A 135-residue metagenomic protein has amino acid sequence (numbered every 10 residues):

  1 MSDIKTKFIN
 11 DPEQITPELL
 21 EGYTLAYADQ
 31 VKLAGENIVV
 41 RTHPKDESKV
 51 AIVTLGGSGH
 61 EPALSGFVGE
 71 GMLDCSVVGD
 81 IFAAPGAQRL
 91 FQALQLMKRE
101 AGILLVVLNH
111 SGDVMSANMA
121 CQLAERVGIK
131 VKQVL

Functional and structural regions predicted by a protein language model:
M1-I4, D46-L55, L64-V77: Gly-rich Lys/Arg/Thr-decorated short loops/hinges at beta-loop-alpha junctions or inter-strand turns that position
M1-I52: N-terminal amphipathic/basic leader segments beginning at the initiator methionine
D11-Y23, A34, L64, V68 (+3 more regions): General structural feature for long, well-ordered alpha-helical segments within catalytic domains of soluble enzymes
V31-G35, T54, D74-S76, A83 (+2 more regions): General beta-strand structural signal in soluble alpha/beta enzymes
D46, K98-I103: Short acidic/histidine-rich motifs immediately flanking catalytic phosphotransfer sites in two-component signaling
G57-P62, G79, L108-A117: Gly/Ser/Thr-rich loops at beta-strand to alpha-helix junctions that form or flank small-molecule/cofactor-binding
H60, F67-E100: Glycine-rich oxoanion-binding loops at beta->alpha junctions
A101-L135: N-terminal glycine-/lysine-enriched basic segments
